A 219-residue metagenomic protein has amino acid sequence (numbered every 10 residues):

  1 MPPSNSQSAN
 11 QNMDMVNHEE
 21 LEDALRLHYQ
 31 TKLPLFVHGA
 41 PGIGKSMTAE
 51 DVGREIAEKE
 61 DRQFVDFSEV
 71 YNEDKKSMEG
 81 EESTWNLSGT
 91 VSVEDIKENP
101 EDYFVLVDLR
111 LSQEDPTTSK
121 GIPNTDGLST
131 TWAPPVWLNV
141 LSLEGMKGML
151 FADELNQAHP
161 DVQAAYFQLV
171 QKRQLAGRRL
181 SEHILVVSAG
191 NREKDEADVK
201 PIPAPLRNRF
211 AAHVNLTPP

Functional and structural regions predicted by a protein language model:
P2-P219: AAA+ P-loop NTPase catalytic core and its hallmark functional loops
